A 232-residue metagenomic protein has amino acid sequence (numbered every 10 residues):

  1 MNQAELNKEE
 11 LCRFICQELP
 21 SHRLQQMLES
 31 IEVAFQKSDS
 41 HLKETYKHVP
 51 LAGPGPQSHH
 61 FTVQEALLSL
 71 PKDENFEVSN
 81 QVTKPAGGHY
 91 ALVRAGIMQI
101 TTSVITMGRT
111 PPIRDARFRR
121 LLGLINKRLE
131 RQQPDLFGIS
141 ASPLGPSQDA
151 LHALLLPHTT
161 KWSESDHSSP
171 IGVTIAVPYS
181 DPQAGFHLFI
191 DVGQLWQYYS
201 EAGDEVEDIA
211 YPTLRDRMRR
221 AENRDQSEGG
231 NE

Functional and structural regions predicted by a protein language model:
M1-Q3, G230-N231: Intrinsically disordered, low-complexity and often Lys/Arg-enriched segments
N2-S58: Interdomain/boundary linker segments immediately adjacent to catalytic/signaling cores
Q3, K8, C12, C16 (+8 more regions): Intrinsically disordered, low-complexity regions
A52-P54, H60-E65, Q132-F137: A broad, low-specificity signal for short, low-complexity segments enriched in glycine/proline and polar/charged
G53, K72-S103: A short acidic/basic microdomain associated with nuclease active sites
H59-E77: Amphipathic alpha-helical segments
Q99-T160, S168: A recognition module on extended beta-rich or small alphabeta surfaces enriched in W/G with H and D/E
Q148-E232: Glycine-rich, aromatic-bearing surface loops/beta-hairpins
